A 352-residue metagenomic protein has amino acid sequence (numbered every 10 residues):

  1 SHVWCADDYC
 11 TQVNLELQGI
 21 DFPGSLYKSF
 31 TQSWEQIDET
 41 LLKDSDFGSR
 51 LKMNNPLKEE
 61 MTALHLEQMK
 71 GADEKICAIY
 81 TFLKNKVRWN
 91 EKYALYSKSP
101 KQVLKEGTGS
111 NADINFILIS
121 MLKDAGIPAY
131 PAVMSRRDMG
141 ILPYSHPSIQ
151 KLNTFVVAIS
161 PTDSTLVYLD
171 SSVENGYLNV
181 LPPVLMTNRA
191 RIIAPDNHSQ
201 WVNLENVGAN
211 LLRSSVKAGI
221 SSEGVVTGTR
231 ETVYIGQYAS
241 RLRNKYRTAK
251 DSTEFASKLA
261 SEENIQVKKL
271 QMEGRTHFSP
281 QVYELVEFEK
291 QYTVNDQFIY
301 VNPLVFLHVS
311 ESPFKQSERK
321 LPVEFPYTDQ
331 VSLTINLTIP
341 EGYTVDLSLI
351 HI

Functional and structural regions predicted by a protein language model:
S1-I350: A sensor for short, sequence-defined functional sites
